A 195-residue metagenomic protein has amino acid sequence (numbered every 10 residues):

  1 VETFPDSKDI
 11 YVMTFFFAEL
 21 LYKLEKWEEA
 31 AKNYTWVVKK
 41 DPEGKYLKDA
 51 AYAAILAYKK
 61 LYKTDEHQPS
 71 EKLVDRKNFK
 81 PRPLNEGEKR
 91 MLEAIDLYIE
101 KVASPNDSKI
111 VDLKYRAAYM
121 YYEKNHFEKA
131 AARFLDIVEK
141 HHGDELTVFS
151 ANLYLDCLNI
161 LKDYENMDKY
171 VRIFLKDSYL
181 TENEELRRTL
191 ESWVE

Functional and structural regions predicted by a protein language model:
V1-E195: Acidic, polar-rich low-complexity tracts and alpha-helical solenoid repeat scaffolds
